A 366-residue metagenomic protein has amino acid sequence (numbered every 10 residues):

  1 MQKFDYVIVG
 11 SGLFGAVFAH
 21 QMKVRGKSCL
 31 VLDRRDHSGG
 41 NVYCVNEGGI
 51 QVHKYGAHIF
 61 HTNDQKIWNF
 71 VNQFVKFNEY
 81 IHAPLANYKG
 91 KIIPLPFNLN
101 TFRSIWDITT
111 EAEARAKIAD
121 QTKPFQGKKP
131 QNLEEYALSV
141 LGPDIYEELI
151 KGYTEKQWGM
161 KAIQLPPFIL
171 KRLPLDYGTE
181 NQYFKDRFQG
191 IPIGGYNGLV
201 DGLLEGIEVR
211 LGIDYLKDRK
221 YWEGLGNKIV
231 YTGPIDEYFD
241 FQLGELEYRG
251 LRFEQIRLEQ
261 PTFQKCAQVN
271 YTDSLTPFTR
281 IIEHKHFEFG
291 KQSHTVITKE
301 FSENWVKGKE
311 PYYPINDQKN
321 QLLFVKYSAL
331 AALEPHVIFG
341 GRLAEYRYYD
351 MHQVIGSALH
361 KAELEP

Functional and structural regions predicted by a protein language model:
F4-V31, A362: N-terminal Rossmann-like FAD-binding beta1-loop-alpha1 element of flavoenzymes
L13-F14, D36-H37, N100, E155 (+5 more regions): Short, solvent-exposed loop/turn segments at secondary-structure junctions
K23-G48: Glycine-rich FAD pyrophosphate-binding loop
V24, N227, E237-P366: C-terminal segments that line or cap access tunnels to active or ligand-binding sites in enzymes and enzyme-associated
N46-K54, N181-Y183: Short glycine/proline- and charge-enriched loop/turn segments that cap or connect secondary-structure elements
A57-K89: N-terminal FAD cofactor-binding segment of flavoenzymes
N69-F70, I145, Q264, T276: Structural/interface elements that position substrates and couple domains in central-metabolism enzymes
H82, A86-K228, T232, D236-F239: Active-site/ligand-binding neighborhood in enzyme catalytic cores
